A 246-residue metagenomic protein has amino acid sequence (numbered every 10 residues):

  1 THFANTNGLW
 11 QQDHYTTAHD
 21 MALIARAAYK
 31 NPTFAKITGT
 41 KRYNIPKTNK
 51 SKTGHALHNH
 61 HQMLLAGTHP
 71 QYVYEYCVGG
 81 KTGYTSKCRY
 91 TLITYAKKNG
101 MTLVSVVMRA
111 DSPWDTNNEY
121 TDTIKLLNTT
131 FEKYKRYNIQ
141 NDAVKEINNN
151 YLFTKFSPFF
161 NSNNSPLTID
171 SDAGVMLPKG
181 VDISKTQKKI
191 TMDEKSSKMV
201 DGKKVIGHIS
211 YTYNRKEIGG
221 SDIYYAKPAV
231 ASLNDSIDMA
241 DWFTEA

Functional and structural regions predicted by a protein language model:
T1-T16: Catalytic-site signature segments of enzymes, centered on catalytic residues
D13-Y15, H19-A246: Domain-terminus/edge residues, biased toward the C-terminal soluble/receptor-binding domains of extracytoplasmic
